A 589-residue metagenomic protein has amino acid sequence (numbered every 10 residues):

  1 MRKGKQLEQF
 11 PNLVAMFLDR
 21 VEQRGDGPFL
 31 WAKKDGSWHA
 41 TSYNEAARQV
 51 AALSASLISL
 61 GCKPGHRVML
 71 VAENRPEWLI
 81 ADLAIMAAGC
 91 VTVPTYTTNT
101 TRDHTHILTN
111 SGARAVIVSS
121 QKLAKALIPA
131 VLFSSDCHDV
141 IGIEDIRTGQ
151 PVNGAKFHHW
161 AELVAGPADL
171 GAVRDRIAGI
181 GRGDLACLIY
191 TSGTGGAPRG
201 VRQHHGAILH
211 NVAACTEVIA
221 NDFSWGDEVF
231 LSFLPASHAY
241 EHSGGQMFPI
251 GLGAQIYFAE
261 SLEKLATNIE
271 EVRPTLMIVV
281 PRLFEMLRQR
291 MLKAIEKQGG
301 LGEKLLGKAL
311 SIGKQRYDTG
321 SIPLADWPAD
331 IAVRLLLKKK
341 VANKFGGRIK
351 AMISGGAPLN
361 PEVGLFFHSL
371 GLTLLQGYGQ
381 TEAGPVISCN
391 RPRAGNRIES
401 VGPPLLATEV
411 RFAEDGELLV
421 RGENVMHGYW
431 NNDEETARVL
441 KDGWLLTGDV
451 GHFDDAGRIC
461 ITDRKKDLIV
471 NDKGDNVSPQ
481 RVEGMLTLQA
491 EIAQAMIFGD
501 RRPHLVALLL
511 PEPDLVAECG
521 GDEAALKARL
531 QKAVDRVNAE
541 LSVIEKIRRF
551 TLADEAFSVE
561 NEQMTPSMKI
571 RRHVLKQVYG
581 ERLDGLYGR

Functional and structural regions predicted by a protein language model:
Q9, F29-L83, T100-T105, T109 (+2 more regions): Conserved AMP-binding/adenylate-forming core of the ANL superfamily
G25-P28, A165-Y190, A197, F223-V229: Conserved pre-ATP/AMP-binding loop-to-beta segment of ANL
A40-N44, A186-A213: Conserved AMP-binding A3 loop
L60, A87-E162, P513: Structural core segment of the AMP-binding/adenylate-forming
A124-R182, M291-K338: ANL superfamily adenylate-forming
L209-V229, A236-K338: Conserved AMP-binding/adenylation subdomain of ANL enzymes
P403-N471, L488: Conserved ATP-binding/catalytic segment of the ANL
Q494-I497, P503, R536-R589: Conserved C-terminal "lid"/linker of ANL adenylate-forming enzymes
